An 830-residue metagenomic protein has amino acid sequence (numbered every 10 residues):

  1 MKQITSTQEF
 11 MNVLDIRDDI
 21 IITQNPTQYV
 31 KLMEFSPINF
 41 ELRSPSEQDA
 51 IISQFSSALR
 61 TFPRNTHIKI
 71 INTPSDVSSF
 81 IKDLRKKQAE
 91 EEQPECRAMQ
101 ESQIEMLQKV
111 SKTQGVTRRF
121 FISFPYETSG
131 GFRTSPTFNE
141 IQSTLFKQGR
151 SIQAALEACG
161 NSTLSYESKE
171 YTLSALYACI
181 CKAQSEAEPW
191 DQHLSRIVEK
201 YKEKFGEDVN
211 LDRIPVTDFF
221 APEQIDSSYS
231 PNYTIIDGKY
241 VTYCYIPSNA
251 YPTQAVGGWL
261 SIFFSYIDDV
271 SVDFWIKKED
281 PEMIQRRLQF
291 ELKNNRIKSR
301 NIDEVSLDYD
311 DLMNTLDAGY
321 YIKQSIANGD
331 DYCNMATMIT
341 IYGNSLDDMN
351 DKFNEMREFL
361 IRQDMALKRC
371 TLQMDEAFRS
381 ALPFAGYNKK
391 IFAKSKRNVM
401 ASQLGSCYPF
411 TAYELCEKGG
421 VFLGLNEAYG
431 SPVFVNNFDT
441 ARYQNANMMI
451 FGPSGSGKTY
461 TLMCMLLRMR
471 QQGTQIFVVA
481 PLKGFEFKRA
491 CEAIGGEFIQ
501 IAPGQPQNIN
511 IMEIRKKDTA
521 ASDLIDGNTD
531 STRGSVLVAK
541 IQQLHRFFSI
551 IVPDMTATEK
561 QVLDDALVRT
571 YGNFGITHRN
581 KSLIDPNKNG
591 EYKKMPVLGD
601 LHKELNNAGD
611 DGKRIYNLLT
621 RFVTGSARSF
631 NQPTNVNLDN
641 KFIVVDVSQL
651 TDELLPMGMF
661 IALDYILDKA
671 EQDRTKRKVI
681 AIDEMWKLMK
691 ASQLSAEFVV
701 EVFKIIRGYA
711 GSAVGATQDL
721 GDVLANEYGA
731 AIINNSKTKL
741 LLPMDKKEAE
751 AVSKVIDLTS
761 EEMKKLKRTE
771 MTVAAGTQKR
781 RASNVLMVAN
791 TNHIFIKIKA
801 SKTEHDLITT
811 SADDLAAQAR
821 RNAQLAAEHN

Functional and structural regions predicted by a protein language model:
M1-F410: Extended, folded cores of ATP/NTP-driven motor/assembly subunits in large transport and secretion machines
K2, I20-I21, M33-N39, P45-P63 (+15 more regions): P-loop NTPase motor domains
T27, F410-L467: Active-site-adjacent "gating/activation" loops or surface patches in catalytic cores
Y29, F120, Q475, K641 (+1 more regions): The start of beta-strands in P-loop NTPase/AAA+ ATPase cores
Q103, Q108-V110, S129, S151-E157 (+4 more regions): P-loop NTPase motor core of the ASCE superfamily
A154, L467-F477, G496: Post-Walker A helix-loop "phosphate-sensing" segment adjacent to the P-loop in P-loop NTPases
N447, V478, F498-Q500, F642-V644 (+1 more regions): Conserved beta-strand scaffold positions in the cores of enzyme catalytic domains, especially in NTP/NDP-utilizing
A480, T717: H-loop/switch region of ABC-family ATPase nucleotide-binding domains
